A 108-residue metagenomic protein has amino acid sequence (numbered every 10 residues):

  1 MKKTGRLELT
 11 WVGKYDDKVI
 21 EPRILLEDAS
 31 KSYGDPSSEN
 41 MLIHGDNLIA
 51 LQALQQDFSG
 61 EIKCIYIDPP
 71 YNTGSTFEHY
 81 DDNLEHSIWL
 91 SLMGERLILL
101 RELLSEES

Functional and structural regions predicted by a protein language model:
M1-Y66, T73-I88, E95: DnaQ-like (DEDDh/DEDDy) 3′-5′ exonuclease domain used for proofreading and 3′-end trimming on nucleic acids
H86-S108: Conserved Class I SAM-dependent methyltransferase catalytic core
